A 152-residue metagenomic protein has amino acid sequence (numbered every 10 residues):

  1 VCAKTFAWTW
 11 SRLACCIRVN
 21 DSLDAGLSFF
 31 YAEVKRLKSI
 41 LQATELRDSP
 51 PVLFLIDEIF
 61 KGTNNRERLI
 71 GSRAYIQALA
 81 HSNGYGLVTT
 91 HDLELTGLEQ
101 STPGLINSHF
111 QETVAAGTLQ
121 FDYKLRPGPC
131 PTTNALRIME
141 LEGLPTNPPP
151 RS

Functional and structural regions predicted by a protein language model:
V1-S152: ATPase nucleotide-binding head domains, primarily ABC-like/P-loop NTPase cores
